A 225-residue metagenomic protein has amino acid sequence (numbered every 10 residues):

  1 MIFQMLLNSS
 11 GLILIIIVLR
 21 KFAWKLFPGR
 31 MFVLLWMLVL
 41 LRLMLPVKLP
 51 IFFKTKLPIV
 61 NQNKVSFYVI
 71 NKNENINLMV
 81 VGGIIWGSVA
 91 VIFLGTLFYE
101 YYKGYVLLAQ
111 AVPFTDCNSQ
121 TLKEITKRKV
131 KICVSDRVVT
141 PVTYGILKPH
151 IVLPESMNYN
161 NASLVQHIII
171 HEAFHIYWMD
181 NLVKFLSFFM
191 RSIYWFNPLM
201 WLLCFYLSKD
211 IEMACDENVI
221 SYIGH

Functional and structural regions predicted by a protein language model:
M1-V60, V69-H225: Membrane-embedded and juxtamembrane structural elements of multi-pass membrane proteins
